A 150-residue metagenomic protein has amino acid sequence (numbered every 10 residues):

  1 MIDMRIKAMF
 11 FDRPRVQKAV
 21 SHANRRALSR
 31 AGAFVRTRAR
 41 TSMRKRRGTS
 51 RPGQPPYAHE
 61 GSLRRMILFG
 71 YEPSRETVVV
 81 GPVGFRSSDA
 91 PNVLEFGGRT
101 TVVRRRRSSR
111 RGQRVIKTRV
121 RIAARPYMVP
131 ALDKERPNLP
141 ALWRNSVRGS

Functional and structural regions predicted by a protein language model:
M1-N92, F96-S150: Short, Lys/Arg-rich flexible segments
